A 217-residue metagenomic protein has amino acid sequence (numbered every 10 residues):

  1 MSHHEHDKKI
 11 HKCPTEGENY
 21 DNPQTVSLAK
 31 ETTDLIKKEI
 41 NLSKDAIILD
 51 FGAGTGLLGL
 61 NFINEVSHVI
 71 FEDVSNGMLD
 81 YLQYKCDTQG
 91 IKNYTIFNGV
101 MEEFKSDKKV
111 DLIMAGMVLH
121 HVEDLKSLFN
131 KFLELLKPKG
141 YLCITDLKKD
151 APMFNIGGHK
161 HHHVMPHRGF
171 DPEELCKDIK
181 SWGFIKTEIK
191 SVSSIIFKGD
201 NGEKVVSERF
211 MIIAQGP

Functional and structural regions predicted by a protein language model:
M1-L42, L58, Y81, T88: Conserved class I S-adenosyl-L-methionine
L49-E103: Class I SAM-dependent methyltransferase SAM/SAH-binding core
M114: A conserved beta-strand element that flanks and buttresses the S-adenosyl-L-methionine
S127-P138: A short glycine-rich, Lys/Arg-flanked "PGG" loop and its adjoining helix->strand segment in the class I
C143-F170: Conserved class I S-adenosyl-L-methionine
R168-G183: Short alpha-helix
F184-I195: Conserved S-adenosyl-L-methionine
I195-P217: Core SAM-dependent methyltransferase catalytic element
